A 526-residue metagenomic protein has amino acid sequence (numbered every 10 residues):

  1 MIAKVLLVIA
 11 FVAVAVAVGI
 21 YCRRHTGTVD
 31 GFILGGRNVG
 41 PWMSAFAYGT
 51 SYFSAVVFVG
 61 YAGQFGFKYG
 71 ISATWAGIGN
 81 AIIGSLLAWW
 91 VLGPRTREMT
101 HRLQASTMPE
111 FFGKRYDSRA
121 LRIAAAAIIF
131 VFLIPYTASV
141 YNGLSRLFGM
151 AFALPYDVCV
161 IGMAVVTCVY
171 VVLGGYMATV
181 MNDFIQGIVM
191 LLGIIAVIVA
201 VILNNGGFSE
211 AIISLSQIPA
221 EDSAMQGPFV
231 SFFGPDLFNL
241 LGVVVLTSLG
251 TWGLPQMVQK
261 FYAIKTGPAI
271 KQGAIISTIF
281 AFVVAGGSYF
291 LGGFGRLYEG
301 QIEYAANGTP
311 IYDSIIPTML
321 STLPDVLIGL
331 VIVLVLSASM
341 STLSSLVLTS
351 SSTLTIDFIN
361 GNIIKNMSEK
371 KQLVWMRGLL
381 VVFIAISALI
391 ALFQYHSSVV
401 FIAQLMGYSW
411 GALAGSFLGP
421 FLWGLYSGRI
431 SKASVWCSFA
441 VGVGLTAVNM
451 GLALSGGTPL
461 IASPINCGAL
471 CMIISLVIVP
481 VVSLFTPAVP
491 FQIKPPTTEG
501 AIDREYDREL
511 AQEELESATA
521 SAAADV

Functional and structural regions predicted by a protein language model:
M1-V526: Membrane-embedded helix-loop-helix hairpins and adjacent transmembrane boundary segments in multi-pass transporters
